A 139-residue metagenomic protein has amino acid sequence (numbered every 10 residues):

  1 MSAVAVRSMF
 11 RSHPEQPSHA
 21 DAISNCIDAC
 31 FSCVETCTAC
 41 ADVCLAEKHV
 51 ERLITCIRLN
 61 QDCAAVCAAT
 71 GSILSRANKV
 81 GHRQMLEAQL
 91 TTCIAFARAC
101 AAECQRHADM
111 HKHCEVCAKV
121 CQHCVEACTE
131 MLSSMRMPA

Functional and structural regions predicted by a protein language model:
M1-A139: Amphipathic alpha-helical hairpins
